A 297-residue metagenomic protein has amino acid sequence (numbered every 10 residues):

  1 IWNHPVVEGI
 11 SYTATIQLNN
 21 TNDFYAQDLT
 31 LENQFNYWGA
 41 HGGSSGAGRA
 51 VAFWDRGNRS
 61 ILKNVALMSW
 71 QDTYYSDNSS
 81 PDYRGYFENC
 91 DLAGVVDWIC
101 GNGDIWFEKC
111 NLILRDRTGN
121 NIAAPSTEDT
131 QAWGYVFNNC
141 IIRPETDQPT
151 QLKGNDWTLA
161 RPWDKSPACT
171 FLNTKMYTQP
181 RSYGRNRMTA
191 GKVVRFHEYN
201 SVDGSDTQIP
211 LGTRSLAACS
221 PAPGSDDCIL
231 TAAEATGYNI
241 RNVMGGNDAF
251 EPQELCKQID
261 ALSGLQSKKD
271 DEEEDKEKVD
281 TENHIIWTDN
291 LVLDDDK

Functional and structural regions predicted by a protein language model:
I1-K297: Sequence-level preference for short, compositionally simple segments enriched in small aliphatic or small polar residues
